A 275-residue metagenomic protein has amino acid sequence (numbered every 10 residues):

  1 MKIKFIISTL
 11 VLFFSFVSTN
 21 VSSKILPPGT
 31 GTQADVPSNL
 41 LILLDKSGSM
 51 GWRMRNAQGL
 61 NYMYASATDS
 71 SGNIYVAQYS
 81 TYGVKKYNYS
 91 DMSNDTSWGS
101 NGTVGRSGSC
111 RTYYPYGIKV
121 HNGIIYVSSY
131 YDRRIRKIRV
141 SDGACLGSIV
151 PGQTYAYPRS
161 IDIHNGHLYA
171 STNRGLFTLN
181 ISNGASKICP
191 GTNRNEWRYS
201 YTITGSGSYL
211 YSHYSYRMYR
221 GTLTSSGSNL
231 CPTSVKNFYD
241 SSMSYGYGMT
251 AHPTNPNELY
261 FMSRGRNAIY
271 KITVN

Functional and structural regions predicted by a protein language model:
F14-R55: Acidic, polar low-complexity linker/tail segments
N56-N61, D91-Y114, D142-A156, N183-W197 (+1 more regions): Gly/Pro-rich loop segments of beta-rich domains
N61-A67, Y113-K119, A156-I163, E196-S206 (+1 more regions): Repeated scaffold domains used in trafficking and secretory/extracellular systems, primarily beta-propellers
N73-V76, I124-V127, H167-A170, Y209-S212 (+1 more regions): Conserved beta-propeller blade signature
Y79, Y130, N173, S215 (+1 more regions): Short loop/turn segments immediately following the C-termini of beta-strands
Y82-K85, R133-I135, L176-F177, M218-Y219 (+1 more regions): Structural signal for beta-propeller blades
Y87, I138, L179-S182, G221-L223 (+1 more regions): Hydrophobic/aromatic beta-strand positions that recur at structurally equivalent sites within the blades
T254, L259-V274: Blade-level signature of beta-propeller repeat domains, shared across WD40, Kelch, NHL, RCC1 and BNR/Asp-box propellers
